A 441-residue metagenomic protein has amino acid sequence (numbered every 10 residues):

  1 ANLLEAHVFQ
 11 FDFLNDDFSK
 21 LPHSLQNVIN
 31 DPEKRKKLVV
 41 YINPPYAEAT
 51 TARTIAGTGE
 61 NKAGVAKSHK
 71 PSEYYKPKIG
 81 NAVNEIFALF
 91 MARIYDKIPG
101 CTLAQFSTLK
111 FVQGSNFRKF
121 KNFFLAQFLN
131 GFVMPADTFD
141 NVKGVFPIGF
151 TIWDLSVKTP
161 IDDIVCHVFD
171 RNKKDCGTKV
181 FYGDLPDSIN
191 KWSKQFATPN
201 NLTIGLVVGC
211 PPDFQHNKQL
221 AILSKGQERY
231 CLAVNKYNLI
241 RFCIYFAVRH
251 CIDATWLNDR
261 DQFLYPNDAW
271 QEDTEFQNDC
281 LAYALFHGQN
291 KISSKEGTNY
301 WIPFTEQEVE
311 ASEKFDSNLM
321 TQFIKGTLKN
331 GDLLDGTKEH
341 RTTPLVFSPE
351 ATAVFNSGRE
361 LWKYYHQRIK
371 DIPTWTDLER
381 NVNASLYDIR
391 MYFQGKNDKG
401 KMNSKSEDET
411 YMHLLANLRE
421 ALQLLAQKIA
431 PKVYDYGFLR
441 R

Functional and structural regions predicted by a protein language model:
A1, F13, N27-P71, F87-K97 (+2 more regions): Conserved proline-anchored active-site loop of SAM-dependent methyltransferases that bridges a beta-strand
A1, K20-L21, T50-R53, Q113-F120 (+1 more regions): A short acidic (Asp/Glu
A1-F18: Conserved S-adenosyl-L-methionine
L14-D16, D137-T151: Short, conserved secondary-structure transition motifs
H23-D31, R93, M134-V142: Catalytic micro-motifs at enzyme active sites that drive phosphoryl/nucleotidyl and oxygen chemistry
Y75-A136, T151: Conserved Class I SAM-dependent methyltransferase catalytic core
V145-P211: Flexible, glycine-/basic-rich loop-and-beta segments that form/coincide with the SAM-dependent methyltransferase
N217-R441: C-terminal target-recognition/interaction regions appended to catalytic cores
